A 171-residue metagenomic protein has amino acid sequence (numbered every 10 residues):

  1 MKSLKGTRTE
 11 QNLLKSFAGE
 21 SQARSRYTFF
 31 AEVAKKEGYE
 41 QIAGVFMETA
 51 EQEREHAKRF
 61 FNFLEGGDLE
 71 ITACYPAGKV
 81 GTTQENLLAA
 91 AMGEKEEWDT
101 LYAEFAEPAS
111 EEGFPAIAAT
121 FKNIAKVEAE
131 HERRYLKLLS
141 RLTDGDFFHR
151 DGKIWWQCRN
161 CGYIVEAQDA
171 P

Functional and structural regions predicted by a protein language model:
M1-P171: Non-heme di-metal
